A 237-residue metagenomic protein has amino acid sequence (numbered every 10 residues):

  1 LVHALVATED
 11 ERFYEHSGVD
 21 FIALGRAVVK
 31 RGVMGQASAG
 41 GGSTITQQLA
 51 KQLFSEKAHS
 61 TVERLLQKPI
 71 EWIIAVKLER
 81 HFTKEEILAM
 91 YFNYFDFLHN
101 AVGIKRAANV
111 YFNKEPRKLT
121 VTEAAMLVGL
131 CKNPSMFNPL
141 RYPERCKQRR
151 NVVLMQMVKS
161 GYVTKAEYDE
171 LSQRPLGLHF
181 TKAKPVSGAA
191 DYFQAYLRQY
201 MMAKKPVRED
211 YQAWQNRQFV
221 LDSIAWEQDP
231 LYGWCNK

Functional and structural regions predicted by a protein language model:
L1-T164, V186-G188, Y192, Y200-C235: Peptidoglycan glycan-strand catalytic modules in the bacterial/periplasmic cell-wall system
K165-V186: Terminal amphipathic helices with adjacent charged low-complexity linkers/tails
